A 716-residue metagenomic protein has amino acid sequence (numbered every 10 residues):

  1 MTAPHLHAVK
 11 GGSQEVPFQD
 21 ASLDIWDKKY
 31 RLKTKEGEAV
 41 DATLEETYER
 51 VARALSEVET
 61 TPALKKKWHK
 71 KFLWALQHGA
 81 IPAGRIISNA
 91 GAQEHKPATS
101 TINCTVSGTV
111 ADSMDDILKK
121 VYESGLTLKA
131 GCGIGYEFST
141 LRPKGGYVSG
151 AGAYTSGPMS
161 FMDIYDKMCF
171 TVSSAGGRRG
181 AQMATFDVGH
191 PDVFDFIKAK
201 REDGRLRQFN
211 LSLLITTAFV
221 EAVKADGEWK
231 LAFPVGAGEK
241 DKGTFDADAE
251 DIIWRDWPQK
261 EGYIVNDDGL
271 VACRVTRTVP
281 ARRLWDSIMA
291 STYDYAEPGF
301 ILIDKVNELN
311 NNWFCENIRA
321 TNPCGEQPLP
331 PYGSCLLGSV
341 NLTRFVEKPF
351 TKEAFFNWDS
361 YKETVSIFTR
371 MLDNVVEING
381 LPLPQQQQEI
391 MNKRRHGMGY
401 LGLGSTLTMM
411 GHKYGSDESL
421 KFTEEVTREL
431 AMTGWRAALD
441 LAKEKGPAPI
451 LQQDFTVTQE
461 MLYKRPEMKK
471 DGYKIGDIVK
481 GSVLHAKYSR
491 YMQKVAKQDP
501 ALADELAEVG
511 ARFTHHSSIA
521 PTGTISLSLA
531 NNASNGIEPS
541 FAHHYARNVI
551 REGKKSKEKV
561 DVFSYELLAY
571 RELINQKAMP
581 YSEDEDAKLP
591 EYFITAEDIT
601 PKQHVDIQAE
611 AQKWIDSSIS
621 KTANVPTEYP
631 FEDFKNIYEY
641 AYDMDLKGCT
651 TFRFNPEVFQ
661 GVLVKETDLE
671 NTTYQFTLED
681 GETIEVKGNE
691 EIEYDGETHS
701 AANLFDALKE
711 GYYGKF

Functional and structural regions predicted by a protein language model:
M1-T101, D248-A272, W285-T292, K635 (+4 more regions): Acidic/polar, glycine-rich intrinsically disordered N-terminal extensions of enzymes
A3-P17, I102-W358, L381-E389, G434-G476 (+3 more regions): Active-site cavity-forming subdomains of large catalytic enzyme subunits
F18-W26, L73-E94, V188-G189, T369-I378 (+1 more regions): Core structural elements
S22, E326-P328, L372-E377, P447 (+2 more regions): Catalytic alpha/beta core of large soluble enzyme barrels
E45, E49, D417-M432: Short secondary-structure subsegments characteristic of cysteine-rich extracellular domains
I87-A92, W358, P382-K393, T406 (+4 more regions): Active-site-adjacent structural elements in folded domains
A130-R142, R179-A184, M410-E418, S618-K621 (+1 more regions): Glycine-rich phosphate/pyrophosphate-binding loops and their adjacent beta-strand/loop elements at enzyme active sites
S334-M398, T408, S582-K588: Long, charged, mostly alpha-helical binding arms that flank functional sites
